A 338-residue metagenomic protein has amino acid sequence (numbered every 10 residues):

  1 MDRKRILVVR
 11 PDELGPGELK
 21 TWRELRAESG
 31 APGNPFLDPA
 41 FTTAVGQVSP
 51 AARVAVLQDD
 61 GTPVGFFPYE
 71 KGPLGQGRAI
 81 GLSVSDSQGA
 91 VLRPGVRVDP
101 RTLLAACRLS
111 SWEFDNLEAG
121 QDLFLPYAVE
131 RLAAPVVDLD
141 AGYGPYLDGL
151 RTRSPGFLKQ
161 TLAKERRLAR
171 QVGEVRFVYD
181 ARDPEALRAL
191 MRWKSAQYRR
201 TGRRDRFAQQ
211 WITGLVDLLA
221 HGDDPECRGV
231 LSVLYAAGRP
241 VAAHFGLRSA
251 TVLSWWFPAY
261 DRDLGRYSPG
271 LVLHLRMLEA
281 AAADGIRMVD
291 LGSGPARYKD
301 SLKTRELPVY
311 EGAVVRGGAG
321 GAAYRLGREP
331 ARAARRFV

Functional and structural regions predicted by a protein language model:
D2-I6, L123-T152, A250, I286-V338: Active-site/acyl-donor-binding loops of N-acyltransferases
I6-D60, V64-G77, L117-A134, D138 (+1 more regions): A conserved beta-strand-loop-helix scaffold within acyl/acetyltransferase catalytic domains
L82-L109: A gly/proline- and charged-residue-enriched helix-loop-helix capping module
V84, A106-R108, A128-R131, Q171 (+1 more regions): A short, structural micro-pattern
S87-G89, N116, A134, E311: Extracellular/lumenal ectodomain signal focusing on beta-strand-rich modules and carbohydrate-recognition contexts
V98-A106, R206-Y324: Aromatic (often tryptophan-rich) hydrophobic motifs at membrane interfaces
L104-Q121: ATP-hydrolysis module of ASCE/P-loop NTPase motor domains, specifically the Walker B Asp-Glu catalytic pair
E113, R176-V178, V289-D290: Short catalytic-loop micro-motif centered on adjacent basic/acidic residues
